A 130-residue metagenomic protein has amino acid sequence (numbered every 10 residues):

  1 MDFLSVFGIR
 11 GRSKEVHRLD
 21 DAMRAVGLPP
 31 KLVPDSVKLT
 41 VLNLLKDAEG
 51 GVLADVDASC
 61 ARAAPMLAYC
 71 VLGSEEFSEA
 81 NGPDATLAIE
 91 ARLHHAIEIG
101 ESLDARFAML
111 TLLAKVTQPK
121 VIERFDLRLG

Functional and structural regions predicted by a protein language model:
D2-L4, K14, L67, L72: N-terminal functional modules and adjacent low-complexity/disordered segments of proteins
F3-G11, L129: Short, aromatic- and cysteine-enriched interfacial helices/patches that mediate contacts at lipid membranes
G8-D57: Short terminal alpha-helical segments
L28-P34, E49-D57, E75-N81, I97-F107: Charged, low-complexity interaction regions
A58-E76: Short, hydrophobic/amphipathic alpha-helical patches that form generic packing surfaces within helical domains
R62, N81-D84: Loop-to-transmembrane helix junctions at the membrane interface
P83-G130: Amphipathic alpha-helical binding modules
